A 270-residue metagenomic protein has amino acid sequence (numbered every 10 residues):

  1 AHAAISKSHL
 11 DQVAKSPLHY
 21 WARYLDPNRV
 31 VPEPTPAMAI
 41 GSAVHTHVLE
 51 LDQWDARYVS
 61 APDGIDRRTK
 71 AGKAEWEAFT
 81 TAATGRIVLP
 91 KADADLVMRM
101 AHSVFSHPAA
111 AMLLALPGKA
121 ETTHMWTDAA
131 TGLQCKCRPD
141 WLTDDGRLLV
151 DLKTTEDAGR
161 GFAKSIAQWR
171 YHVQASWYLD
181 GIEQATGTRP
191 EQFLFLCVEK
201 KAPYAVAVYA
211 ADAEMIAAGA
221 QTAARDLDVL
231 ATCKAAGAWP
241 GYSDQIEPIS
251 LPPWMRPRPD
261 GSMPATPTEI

Functional and structural regions predicted by a protein language model:
A1-K136, D244, P248: Metal-dependent nuclease catalytic cores that hydrolyze phosphodiester bonds in DNA/RNA, characterized by
E33, A82-L89, G159-R170, D212-E214: Short histidine-centered catalytic/ligand-binding loop motif
V44-H45, W141, A223: A residue-level signal for conserved active-site and pocket-lining positions in enzyme catalytic cores
V48-Q53, D128, T154-D157, E183-G187 (+1 more regions): Hydrophobic/aromatic-lined pockets within catalytic cores
A110-L116, T143-L149, E183-E191: Secondary-structure boundary elements
C137-A163: Conserved catalytic cores of phosphodiester-cleaving nucleases, focusing on short active-site segments
A167-W169, W177-I270: Metal-dependent nuclease catalytic regions and adjoining charged, substrate-binding loops involved in nucleic-acid end
Q174: Catalytic-loop motifs flanking and including active-site residues across diverse enzymes
